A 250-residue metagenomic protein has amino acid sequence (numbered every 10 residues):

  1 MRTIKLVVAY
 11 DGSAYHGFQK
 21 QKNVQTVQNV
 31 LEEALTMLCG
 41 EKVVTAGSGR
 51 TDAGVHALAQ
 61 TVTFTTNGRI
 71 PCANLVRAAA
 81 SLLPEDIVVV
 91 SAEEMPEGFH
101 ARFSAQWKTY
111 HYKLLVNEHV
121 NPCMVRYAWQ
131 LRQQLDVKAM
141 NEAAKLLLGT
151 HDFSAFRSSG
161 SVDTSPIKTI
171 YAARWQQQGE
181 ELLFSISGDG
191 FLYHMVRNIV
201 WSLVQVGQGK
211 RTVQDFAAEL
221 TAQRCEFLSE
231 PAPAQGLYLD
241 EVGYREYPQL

Functional and structural regions predicted by a protein language model:
M1-L250: Structured-RNA-binding interfaces characteristic of tRNA pseudouridine synthases
